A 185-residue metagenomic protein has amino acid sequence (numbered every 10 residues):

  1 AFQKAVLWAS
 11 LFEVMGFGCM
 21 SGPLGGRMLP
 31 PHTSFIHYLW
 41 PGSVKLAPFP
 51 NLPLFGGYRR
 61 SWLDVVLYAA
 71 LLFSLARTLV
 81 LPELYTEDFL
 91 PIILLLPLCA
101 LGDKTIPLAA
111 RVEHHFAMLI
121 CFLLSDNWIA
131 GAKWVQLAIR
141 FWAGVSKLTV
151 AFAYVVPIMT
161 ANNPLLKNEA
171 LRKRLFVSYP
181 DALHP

Functional and structural regions predicted by a protein language model:
A1-P185: Alpha-helical membrane-anchoring segments
